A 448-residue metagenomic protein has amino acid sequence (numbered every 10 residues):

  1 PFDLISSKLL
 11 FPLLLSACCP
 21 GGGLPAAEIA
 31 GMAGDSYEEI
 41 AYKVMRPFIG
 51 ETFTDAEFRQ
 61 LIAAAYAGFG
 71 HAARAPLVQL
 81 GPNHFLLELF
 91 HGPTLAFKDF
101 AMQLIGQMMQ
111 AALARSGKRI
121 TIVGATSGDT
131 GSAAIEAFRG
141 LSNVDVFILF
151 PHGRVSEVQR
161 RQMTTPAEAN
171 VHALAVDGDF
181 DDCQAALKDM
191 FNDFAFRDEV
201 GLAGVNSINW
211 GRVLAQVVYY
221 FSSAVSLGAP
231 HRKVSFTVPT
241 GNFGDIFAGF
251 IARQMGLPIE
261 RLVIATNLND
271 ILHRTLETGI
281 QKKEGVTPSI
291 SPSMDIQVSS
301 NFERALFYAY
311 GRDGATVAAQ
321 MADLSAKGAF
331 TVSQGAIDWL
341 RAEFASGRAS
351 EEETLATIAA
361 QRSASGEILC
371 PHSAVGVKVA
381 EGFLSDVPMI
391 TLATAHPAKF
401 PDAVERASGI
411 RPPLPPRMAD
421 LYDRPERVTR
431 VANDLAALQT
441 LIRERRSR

Functional and structural regions predicted by a protein language model:
P1-R448: PLP-dependent amino-acid enzyme catalytic core
